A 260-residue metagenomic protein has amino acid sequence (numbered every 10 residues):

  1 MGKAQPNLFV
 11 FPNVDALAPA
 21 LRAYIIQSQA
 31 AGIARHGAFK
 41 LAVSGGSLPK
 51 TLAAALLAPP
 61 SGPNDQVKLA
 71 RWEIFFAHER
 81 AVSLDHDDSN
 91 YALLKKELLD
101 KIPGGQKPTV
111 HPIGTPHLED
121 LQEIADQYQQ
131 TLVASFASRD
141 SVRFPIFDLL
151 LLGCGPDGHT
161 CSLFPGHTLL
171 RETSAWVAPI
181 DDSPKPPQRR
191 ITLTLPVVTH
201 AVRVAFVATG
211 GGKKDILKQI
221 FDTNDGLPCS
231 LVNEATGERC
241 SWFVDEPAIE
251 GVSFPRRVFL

Functional and structural regions predicted by a protein language model:
M1-L41, Q122: N-terminal glycine-/serine-/threonine-rich phosphate-binding loop
G2-Q5, Q66-L149: Ligand-binding beta-strand-loop-alpha-helix segment within the catalytic cores of soluble metabolic enzymes
I33-N64: Glycine-rich N-terminal segment of FAD-binding domains in flavoprotein oxidoreductases, spanning the beta-loop-helix
V43-L48, L152-P156, T209: Glycine-rich beta-strand-to-loop/alpha-helix junction loops that act as flexible
A55-V67, A92-K96, P165-S174: A glycine- and small-aliphatic-rich helix-loop capping segment at beta-alpha/alpha-beta transitions that lines
E123, C161-G166, I216-I220, F254: A short secondary-structure junction signal
L149-P196: Class I SAM-dependent methyltransferase SAM-binding "motif I" and its flanking Rossmann-like core
P196, H200-L260: ATP/nucleoside-binding phosphotransfer catalytic cores, i.e., glycine-rich phosphate-binding loops
